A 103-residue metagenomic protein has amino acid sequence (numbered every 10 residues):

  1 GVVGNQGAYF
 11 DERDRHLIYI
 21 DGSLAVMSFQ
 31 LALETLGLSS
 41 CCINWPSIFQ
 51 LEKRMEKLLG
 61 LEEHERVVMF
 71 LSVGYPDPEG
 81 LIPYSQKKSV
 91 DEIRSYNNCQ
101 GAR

Functional and structural regions predicted by a protein language model:
G1-R103: Acidic, surface-exposed loops and disordered segments
